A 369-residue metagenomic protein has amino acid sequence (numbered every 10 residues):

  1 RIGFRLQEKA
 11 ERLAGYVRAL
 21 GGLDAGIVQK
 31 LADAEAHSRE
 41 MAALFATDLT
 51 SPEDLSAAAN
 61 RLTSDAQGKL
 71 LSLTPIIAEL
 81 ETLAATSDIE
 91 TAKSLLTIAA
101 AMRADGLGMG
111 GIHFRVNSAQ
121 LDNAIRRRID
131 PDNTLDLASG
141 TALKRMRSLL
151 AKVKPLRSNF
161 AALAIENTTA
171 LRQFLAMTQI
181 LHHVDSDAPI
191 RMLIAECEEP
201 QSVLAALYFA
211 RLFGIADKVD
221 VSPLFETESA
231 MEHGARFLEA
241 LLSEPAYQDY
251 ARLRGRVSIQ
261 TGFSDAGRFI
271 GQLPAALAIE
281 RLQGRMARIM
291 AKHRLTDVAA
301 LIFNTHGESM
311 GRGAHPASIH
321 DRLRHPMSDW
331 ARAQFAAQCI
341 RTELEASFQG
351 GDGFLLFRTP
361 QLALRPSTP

Functional and structural regions predicted by a protein language model:
F4-H183: Extended, charge-enriched "interface" segments that sit outside catalytic cores
I89, I190-I194, L224: Short catalytic-loop micro-motif centered on adjacent basic/acidic residues
L107-Q201, Y208, E244-R285, F303-M310 (+3 more regions): Active-site cores of enzymes that catalyze phosphoryl transfer or operate on phosphate-rich substrates
S202-R211, G234-E239: Distinct, well-ordered alpha-helical segments
L212-A216, H293-R294: Short helix-capping segments at alpha-helix termini
D217-D220, G255-V257: Short glycine-/polar-rich loops that comprise or flank the Walker A/P-loop and associated switch/sensor motifs
S222-F225, M231: Helix-rich alpha-solenoid scaffolding regions
L295-L301: Acidic/polar loop patches that form or flank catalytic/metal-binding clefts of enzymes that bind anionic ligands
